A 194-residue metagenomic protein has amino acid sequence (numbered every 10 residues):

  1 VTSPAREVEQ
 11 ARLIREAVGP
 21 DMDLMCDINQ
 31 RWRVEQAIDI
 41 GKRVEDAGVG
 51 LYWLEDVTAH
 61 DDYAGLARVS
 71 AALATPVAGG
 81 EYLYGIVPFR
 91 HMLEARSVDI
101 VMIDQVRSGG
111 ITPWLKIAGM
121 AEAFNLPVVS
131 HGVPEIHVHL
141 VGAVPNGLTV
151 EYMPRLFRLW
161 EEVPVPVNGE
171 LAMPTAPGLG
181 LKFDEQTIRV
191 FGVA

Functional and structural regions predicted by a protein language model:
V1, Q30, D104-R107, P177: Short loop or secondary-structure boundary microenvironments that flank and position key functional residues
V1-A72: Metal-dependent enolase-superfamily TIM-barrel catalytic cores that perform enediolate-based chemistry
P4, V8, V34, H60-Y63 (+3 more regions): Electropositive phosphate-/nucleotide-binding environments in soluble metabolic enzymes
L24-D27, D99-D104, F183: Short acidic catalytic loops
G50-W53, A59-E170, P174: Shared catalytic-loop signature of beta/alpha-barrel
W160-A194: C-terminal extensions of enzymes
